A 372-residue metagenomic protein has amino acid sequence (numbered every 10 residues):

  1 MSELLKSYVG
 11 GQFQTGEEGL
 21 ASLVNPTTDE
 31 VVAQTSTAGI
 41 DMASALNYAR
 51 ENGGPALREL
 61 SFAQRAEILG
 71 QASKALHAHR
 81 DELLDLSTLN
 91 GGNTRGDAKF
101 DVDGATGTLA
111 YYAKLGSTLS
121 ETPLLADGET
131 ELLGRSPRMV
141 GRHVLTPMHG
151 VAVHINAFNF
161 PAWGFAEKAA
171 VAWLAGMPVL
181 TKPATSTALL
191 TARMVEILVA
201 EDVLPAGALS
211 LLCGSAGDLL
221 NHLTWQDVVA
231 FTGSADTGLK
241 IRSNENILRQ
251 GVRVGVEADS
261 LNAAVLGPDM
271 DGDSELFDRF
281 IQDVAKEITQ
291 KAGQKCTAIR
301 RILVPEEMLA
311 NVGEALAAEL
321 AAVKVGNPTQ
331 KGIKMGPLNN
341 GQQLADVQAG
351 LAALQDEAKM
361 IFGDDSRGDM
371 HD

Functional and structural regions predicted by a protein language model:
M1-P137, A322, N339: N-terminal Rossmann-like NAD(P)+-binding subdomain of aldehyde/semialdehyde dehydrogenases
V24, G233, V304: A conserved hydrophobic position in a structured secondary element of the catalytic/binding core that shapes
D29, R65, S87, G176 (+6 more regions): Residue-level signal for inorganic ion chemistry
I40, A78, E82, N93 (+6 more regions): Short alpha-helical
F62-R65, K182, R301: Short, cationic motifs built from Arg/Lys/His that form the positively charged side of catalytic pockets
E121-D278: Rossmann-like NAD(P) dinucleotide-binding subdomain of oxidoreductase/dehydrogenase enzymes
A200-D202, V228, D236-D372: ALDH superfamily catalytic-core signature
